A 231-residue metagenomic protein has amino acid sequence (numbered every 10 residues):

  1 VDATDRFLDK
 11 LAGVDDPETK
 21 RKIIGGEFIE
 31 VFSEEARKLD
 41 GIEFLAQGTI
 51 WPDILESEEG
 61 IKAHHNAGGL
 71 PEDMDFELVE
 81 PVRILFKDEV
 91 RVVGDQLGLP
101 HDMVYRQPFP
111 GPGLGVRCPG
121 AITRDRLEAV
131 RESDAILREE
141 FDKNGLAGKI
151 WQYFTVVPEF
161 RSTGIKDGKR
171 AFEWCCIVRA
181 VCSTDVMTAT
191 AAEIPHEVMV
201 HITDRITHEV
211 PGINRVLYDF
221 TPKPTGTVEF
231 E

Functional and structural regions predicted by a protein language model:
V1-E231: ATP/NTP-dependent adenylation/nucleotidyl-transfer catalytic domains that generate, transfer, or process NMP-activated
